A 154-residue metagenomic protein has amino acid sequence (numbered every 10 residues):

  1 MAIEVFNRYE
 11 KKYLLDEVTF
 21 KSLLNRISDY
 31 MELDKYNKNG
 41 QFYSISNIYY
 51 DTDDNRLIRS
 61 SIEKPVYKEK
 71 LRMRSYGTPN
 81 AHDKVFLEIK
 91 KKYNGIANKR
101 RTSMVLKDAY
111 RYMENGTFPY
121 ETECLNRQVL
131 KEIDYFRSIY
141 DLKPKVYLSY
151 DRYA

Functional and structural regions predicted by a protein language model:
M1-A154: Phosphate-end processing signature that detects enzymes handling 5′-triphosphorylated RNA and polyphosphate
